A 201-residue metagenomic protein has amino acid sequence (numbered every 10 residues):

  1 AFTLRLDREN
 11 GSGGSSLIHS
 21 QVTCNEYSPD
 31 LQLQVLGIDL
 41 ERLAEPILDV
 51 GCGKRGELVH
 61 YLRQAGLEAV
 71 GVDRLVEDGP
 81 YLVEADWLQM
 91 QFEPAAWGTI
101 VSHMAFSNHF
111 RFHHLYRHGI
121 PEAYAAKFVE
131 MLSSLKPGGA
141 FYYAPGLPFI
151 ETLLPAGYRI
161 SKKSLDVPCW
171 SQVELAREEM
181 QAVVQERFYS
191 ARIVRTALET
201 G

Functional and structural regions predicted by a protein language model:
A1-Q34, P155-R159, Q172-A176, Q181-Q185 (+1 more regions): N-terminal accessory regions of S-adenosyl-L-methionine
V35-L43: Glycine-rich helix-loop-beta junction characteristic of Rossmann-like nucleotide cofactor-binding loops
P46-M90: Class I SAM-dependent methyltransferase SAM/SAH-binding core
L88-V101: A short acidic, Gly/Pro-enriched loop at the edge of an enzyme's catalytic core that lines a small-molecule cofactor
G98-P121: A short SAM/SAH-binding and catalytic strip from SAM-dependent methyltransferases
R117-P137: A short glycine-rich, Lys/Arg-flanked "PGG" loop and its adjoining helix->strand segment in the class I
I150-W170: Short, electropositive alpha-helical surface patch
